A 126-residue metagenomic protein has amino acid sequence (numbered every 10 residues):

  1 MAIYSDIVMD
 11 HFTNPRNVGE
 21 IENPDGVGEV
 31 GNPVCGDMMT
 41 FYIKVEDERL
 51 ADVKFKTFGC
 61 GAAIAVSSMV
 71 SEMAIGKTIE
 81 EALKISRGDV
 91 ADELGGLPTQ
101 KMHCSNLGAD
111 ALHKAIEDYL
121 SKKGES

Functional and structural regions predicted by a protein language model:
M1-N23, V27-G28, E46, A51 (+2 more regions): C-terminal binding/interaction regions
Y4-D6, V34, F55-T57: Short acidic/polar alpha-helix capping motifs at helix-coil junctions
E20, D37, C60-A62, K77: Gly/Ser/Thr-rich helix-start
N32, D37-E48: Short beta-strand elements
C35, T57-V66, C104: Short, thiol/selenol-centered motifs that function as redox-active sites or metal-ligating centers
K44, E48, V53-A63: A short interface-forming secondary-structure element
I64-A74: Short, small-residue alpha-helix embedded
